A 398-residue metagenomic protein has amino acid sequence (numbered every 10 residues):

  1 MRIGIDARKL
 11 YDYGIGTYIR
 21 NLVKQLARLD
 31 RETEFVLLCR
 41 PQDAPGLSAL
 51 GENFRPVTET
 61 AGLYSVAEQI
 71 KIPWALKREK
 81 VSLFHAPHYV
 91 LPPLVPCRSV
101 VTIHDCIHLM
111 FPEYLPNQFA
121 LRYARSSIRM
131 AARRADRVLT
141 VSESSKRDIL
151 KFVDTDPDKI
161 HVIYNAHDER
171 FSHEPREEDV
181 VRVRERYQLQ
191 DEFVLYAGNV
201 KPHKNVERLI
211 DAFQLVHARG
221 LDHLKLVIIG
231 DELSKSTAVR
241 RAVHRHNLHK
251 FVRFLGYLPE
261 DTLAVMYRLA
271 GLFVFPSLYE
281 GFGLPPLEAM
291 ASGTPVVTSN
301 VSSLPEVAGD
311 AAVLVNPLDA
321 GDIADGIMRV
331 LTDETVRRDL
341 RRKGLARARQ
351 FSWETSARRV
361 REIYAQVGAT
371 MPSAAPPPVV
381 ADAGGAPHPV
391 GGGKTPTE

Functional and structural regions predicted by a protein language model:
M1-A386, V390, T395-E398: Carbohydrate transferase catalytic cores enriched for Leloir-type hexosyltransferases
